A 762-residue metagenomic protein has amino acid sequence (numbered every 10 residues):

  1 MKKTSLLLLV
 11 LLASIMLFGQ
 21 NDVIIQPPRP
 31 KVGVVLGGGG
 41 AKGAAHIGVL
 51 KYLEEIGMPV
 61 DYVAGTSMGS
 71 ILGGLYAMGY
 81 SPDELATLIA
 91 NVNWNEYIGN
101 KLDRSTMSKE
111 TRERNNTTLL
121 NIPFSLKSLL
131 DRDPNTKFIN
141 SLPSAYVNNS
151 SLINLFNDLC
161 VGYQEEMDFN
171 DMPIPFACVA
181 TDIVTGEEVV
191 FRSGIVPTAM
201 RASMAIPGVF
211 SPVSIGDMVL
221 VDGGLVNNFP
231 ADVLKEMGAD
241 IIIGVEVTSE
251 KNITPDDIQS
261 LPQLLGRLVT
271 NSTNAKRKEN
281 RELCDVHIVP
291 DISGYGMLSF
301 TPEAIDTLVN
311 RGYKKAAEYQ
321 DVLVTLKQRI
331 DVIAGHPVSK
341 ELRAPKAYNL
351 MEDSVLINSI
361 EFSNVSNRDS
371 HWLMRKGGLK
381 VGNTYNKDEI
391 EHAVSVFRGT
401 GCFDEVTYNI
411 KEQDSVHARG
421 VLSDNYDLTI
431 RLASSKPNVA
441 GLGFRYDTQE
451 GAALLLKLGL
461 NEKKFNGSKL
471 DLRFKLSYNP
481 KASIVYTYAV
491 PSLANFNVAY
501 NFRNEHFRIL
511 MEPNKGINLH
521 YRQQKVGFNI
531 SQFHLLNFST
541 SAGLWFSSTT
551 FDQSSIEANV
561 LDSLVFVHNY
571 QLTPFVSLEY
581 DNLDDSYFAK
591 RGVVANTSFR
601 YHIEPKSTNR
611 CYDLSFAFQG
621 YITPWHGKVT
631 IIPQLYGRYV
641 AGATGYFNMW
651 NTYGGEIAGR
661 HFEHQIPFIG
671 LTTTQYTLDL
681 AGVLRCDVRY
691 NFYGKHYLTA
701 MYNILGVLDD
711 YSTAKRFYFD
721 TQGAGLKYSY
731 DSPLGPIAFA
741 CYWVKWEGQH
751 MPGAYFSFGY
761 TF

Functional and structural regions predicted by a protein language model:
T4-S14: Sec-dependent N-terminal signal peptides
I15-G19: Sec/Tat signal peptide C-region and signal peptidase I cleavage site
Q20-T66, G74-S395, G399-V406, I410-K411 (+1 more regions): Patatin-like phospholipase
D388, G399, E405-S415, V421-L583 (+5 more regions): Gram-negative/organellar outer-membrane beta-barrel architecture
V439-F444, P574-Y693, A700: C-terminal outer-membrane beta-barrel translocator/porin domains of Gram-negative envelope proteins and their
R503-E505, W545-T549, S598-E604, R638-V640 (+1 more regions): Short glycine-rich beta-strand segments
R689-Q722: C-terminal hydrophobic structural anchor segments that stabilize assembly/packing rather than catalytic chemistry
